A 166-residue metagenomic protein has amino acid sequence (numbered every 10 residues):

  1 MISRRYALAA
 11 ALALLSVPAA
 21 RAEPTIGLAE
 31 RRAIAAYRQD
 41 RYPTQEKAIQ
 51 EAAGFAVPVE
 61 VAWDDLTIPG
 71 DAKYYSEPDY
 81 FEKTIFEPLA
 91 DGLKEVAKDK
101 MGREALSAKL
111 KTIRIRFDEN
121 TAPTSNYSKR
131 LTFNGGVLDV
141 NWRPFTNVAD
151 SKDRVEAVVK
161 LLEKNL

Functional and structural regions predicted by a protein language model:
M1-I2: N-terminal secretory signal peptides that target proteins for export/translocation
A7-L8: N-terminal export leaders
P18-A22: Sec/Tat signal peptide C-region and signal peptidase I cleavage site
P24-R41: Short N-terminal segments immediately surrounding and downstream of signal-peptide cleavage
L28-A29, E51-K83: Acidic/histidine-rich, surface-exposed loop or edge segments in extracytoplasmic proteins
E46, Q50, A90-L93, A97 (+3 more regions): Residue-level detector of alpha-helical secondary structure
K73-F145: Auxiliary, metal-adjacent structural segments of Zn-dependent hydrolase domains
V140-L166: Active-site recognition of the HExxH zinc-binding catalytic motif
